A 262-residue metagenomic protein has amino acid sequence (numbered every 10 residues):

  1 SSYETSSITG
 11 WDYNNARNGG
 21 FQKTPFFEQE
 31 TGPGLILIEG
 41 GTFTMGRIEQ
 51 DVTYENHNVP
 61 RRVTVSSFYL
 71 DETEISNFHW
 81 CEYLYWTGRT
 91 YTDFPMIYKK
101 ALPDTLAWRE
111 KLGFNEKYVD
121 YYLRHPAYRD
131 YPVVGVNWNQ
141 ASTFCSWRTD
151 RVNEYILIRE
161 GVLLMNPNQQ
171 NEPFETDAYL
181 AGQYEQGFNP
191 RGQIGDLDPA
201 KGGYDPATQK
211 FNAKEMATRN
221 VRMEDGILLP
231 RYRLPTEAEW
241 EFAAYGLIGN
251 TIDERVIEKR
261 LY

Functional and structural regions predicted by a protein language model:
S1-T31: N-terminal pre-domain segments of enzymes
P25-Q29, I36, R222-G226: Short boundary motifs at domain starts and secondary-structure transition points
E28-T31, I36, V63, T73: Short, surface-exposed loop/turn motifs at beta-strand boundaries within globular domains
E30-I48: Mature N-terminal segment immediately following signal peptide/propeptide cleavage in secreted/periplasmic
L37, T44, R62-T64, Y69 (+1 more regions): Generic structural detector for well-ordered beta-strands
R47, F68-Y262: Active-site microenvironments of metalloenzymes and redox enzymes
R47-V65: Short, polar loop/linker segments at the starts of domains and inter-domain junctions
